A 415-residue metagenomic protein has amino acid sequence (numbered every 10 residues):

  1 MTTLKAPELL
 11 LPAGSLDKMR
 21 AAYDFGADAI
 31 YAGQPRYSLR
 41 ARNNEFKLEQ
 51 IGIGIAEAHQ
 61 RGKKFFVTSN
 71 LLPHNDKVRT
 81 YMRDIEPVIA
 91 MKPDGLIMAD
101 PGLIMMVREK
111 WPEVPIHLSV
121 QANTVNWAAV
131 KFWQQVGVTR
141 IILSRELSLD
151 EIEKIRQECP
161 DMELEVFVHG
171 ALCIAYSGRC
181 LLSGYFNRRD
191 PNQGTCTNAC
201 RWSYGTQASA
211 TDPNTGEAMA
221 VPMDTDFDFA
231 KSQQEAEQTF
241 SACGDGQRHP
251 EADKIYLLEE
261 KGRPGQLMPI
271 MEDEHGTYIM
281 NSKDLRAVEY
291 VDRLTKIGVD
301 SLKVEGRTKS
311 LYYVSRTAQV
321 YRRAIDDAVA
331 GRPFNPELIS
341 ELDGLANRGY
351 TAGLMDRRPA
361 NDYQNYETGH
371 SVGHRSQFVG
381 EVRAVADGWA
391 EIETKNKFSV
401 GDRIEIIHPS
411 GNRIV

Functional and structural regions predicted by a protein language model:
T2-F25, A29-R36, I55, R61-I85 (+6 more regions): Surface-exposed amphipathic alpha-helical tracts and adjacent flexible/coil segments at the periphery of soluble enzymes
R40-E57: Glycine-rich, positively charged N-terminal anion/phosphate-binding segment
G102-L103: Alpha-helix capping/helix-boundary segments
M106: Basic, amphipathic alpha-helical recognition segments used for DNA target recognition
N126-A128: Conserved nucleotide-cofactor-binding alpha/beta core module
